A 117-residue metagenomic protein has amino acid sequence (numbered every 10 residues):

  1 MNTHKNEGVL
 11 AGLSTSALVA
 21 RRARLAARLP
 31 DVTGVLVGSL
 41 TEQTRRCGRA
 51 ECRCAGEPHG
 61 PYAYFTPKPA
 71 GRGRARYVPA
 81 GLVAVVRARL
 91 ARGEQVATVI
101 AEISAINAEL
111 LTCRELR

Functional and structural regions predicted by a protein language model:
M1-R117: A positively charged, amphipathic N-terminal helix/segment that binds anionic biomolecules
